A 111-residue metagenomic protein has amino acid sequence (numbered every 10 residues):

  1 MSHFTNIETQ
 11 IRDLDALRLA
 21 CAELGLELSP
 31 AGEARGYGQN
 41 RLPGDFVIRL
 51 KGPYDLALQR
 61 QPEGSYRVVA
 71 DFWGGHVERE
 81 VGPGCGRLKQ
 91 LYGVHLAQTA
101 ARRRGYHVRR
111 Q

Functional and structural regions predicted by a protein language model:
M1-Q111: Interaction-mediating elements
